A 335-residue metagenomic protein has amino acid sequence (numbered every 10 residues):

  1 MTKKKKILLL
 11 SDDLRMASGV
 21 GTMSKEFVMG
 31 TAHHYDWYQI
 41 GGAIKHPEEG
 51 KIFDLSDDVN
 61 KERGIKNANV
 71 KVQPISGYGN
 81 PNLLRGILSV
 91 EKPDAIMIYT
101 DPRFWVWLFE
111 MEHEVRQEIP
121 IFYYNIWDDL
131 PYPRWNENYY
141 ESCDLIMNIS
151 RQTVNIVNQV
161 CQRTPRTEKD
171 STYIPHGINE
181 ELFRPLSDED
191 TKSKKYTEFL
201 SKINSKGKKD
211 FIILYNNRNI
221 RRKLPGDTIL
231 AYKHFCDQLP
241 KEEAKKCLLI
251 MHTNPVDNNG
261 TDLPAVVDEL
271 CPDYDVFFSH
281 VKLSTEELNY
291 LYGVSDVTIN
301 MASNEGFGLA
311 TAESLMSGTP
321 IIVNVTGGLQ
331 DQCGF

Functional and structural regions predicted by a protein language model:
M1-D57, E91: N-terminal subdomain of nucleotide-sugar transferases
L9, S201-K202, K206-K223, I229-Y232 (+1 more regions): Conserved donor-binding/catalytic core segment of Leloir-type glycosyltransferases
K71, G260-E286: Nucleotide-activated donor-binding/catalytic signature segment of Leloir-type glycosyltransferases, i.e., the conserved
I98-F104: Short His-centered aromatic/hydrophobic patch
Y140, N289-S295: Short alpha-helical donor nucleotide-sugar binding micro-motif in glycosyltransferases
Q152, G177: Carbohydrate-associated surface elements
S303: Aromatic "clamp/platform" in nucleotide-sugar-dependent glycosyltransferases that forms part of the donor/acceptor
P320-V323: Short hydrophobic beta-strand element within catalytic cores of glycosyltransferases and related nucleotide-activated
